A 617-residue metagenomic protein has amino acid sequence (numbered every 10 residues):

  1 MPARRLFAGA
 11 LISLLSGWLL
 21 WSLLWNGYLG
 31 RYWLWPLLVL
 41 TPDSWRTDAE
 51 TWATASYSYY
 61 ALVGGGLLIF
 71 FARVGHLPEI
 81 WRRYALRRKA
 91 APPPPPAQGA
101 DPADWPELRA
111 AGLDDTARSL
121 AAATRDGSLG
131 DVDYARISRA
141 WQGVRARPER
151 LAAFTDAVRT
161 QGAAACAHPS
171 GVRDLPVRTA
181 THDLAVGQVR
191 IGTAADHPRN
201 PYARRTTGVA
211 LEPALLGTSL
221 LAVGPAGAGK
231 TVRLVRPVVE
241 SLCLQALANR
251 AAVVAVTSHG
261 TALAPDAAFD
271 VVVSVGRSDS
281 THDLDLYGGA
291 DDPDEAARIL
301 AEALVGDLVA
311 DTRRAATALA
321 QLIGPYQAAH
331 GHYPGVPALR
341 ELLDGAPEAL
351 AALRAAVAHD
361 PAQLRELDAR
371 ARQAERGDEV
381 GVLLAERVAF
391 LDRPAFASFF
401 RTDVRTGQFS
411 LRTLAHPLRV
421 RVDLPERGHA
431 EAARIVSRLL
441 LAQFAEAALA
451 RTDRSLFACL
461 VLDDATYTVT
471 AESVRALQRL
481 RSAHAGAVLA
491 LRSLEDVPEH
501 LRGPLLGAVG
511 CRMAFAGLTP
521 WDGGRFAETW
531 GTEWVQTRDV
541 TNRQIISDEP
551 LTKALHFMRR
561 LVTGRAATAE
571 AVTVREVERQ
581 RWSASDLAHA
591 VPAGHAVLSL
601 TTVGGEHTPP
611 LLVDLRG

Functional and structural regions predicted by a protein language model:
M1-V254, T261-A268, E295, A328 (+6 more regions): Accessory regions of macromolecular translocation/handling assemblies
A226, R233-A485, D586-P592, A596-P610: P-loop NTPase motor domains
A252-V256, V271-S274, G486-L491, R512-A516 (+1 more regions): Short hydrophobic alpha-helical runs that function as membrane-insertion/retention elements
S258-H259, A465, R492-L494, G517-L518: Short, ordered loop/turn segments at secondary-structure junctions
P265-A268, V497-A508: Short regulatory helix/loop adjacent to the ATP-binding pocket of P-loop NTPases
A268-V272, A476-L477, P504-L505, E528-T532 (+1 more regions): Short secondary-structure boundary/capping segments
L480-P498: Sensor-1/coupling segment of RecA-like P-loop NTPase cores
G503-I545: Conserved P-loop NTPase catalytic core
